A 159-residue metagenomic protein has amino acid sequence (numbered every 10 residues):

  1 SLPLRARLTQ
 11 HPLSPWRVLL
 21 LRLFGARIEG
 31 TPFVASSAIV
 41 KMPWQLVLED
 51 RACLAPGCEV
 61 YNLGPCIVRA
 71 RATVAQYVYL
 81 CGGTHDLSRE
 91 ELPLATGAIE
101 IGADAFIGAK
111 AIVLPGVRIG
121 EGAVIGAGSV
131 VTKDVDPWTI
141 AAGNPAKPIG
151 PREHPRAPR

Functional and structural regions predicted by a protein language model:
S1-T31: A transmembrane-helix-recognition feature enriched in membrane-embedded lipid enzymes and envelope glyco-/phospholipid
R7-L13, R17-V18, A35-E49, C53-R118 (+2 more regions): Flexible, glycine/small-residue-enriched loop-and-beta-strand segment within the central core of proteins
L21, D136, G150: A short local structural element in Rossmann-fold oxidoreductases
Q76, A127, P137: Residues that flank catalytic or metal-binding motifs in active/ligand-binding sites
A109-K133: Beta-rich strand-turn-strand
P137, A142-P145: Acidic, glycine-centered active-site loop in nucleotide-sugar glycosyltransferases
